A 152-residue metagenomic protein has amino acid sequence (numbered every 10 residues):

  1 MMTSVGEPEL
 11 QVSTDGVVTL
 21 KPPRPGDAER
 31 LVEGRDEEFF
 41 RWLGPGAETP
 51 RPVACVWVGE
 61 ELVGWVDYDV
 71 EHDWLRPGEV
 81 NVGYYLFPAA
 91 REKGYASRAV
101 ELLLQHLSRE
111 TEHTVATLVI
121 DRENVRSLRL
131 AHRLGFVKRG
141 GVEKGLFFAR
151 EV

Functional and structural regions predicted by a protein language model:
M1-E38, V53-V152: Acyl-donor (CoA/ACP) binding surface of acyl/acetyltransferases
R41-P50, W57: A short, aromatic/hydrophobic, helix- or strand-capping loop or linear motif that either lines the entrance/gate
